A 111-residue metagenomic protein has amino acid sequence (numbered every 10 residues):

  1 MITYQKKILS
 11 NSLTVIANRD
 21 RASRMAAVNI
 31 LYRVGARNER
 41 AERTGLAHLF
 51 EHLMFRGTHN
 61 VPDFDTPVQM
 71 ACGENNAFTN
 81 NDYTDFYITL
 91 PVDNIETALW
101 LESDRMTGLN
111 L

Functional and structural regions predicted by a protein language model:
I2-N11, R19, D65-L111: Charge-rich, well-structured scaffold segments of protease-associated domains
R21-R24: Short strand-connecting beta-turns/loops that link adjacent beta-strands
A27-V92: M16/MPP (pitrilysin/insulinase) zinc-metallopeptidase core fold and M16-derived inactive scaffolds
